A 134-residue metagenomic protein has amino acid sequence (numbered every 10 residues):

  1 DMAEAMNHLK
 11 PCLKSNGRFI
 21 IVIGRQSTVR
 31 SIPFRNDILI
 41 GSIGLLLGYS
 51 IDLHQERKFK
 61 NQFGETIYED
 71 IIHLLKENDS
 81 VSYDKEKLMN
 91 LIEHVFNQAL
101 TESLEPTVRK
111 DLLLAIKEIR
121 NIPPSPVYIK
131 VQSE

Functional and structural regions predicted by a protein language model:
D1-E134: S-adenosyl-L-methionine-dependent nucleic acid methyltransferase catalytic domains
